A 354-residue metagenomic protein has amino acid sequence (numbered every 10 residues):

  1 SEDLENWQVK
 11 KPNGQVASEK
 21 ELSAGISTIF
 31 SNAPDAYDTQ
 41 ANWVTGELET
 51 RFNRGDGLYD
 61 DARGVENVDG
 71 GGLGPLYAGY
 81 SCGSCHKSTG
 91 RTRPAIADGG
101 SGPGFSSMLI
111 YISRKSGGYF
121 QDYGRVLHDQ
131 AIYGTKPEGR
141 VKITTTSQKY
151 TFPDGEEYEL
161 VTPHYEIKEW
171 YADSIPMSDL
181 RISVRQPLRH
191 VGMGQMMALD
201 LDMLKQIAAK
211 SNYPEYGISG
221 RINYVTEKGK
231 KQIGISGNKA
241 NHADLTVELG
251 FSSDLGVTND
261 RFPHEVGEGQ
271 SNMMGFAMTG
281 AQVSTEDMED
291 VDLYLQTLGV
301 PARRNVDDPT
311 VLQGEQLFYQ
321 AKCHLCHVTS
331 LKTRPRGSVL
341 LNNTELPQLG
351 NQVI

Functional and structural regions predicted by a protein language model:
S1-I354: Periplasmic c-type cytochrome electron-transfer domains
